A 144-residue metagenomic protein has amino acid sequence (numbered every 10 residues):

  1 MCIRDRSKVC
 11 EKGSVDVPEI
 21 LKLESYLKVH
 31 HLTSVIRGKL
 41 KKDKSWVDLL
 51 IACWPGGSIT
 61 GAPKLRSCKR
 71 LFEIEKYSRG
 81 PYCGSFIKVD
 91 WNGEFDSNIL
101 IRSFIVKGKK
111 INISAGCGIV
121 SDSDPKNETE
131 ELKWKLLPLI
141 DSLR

Functional and structural regions predicted by a protein language model:
M1-I3: Short, small-residue-biased leader/transition segments that mark boundaries at the very start of proteins
D5-S7, D122-S123: Short helix/loop capping segments that flank catalytic or ligand/cofactor-binding pockets
S7-V29, T33-I36: A short alpha/beta connector and helix-capping loop motif
K28-R144: Conserved hydrophobic core element of enzyme catalytic domains
